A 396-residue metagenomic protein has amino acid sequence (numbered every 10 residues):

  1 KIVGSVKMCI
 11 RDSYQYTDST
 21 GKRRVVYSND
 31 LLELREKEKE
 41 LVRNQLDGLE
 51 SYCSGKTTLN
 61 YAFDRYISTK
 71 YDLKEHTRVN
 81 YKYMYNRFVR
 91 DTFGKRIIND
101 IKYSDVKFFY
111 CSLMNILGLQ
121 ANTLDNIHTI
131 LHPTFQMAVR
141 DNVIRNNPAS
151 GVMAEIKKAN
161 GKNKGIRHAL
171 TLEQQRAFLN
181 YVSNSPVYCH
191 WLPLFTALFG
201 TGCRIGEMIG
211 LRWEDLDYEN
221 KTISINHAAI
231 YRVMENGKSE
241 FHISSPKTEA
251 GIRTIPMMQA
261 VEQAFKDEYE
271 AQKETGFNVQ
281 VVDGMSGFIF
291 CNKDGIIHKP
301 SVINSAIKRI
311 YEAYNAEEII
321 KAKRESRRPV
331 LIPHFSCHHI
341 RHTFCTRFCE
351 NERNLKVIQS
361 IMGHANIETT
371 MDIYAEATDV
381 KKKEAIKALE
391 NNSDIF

Functional and structural regions predicted by a protein language model:
K7-S104, Q272-M285: N-terminal DNA-binding module of tyrosine recombinases/phage integrases
V25-V26, G55, I67-P148, I166 (+3 more regions): N-terminal core-binding DNA-recognition domain of tyrosine site-specific recombinases/integrases
D30, T222-S224, V233-M234, I243-D267 (+1 more regions): C-terminal catalytic core of Y-nucleophile DNA break-rejoin enzymes
I101, Q136-G161, K321-R328, K387: Short, charged hinge/linker segments at domain and secondary-structure junctions
A121, D125-T129, R140, I144 (+8 more regions): Basic, Lys/Arg- and aromatic-enriched nucleic-acid-binding interface segment
N180-W191, T201, I255, A271-Q280 (+3 more regions): Short, basic (Lys/Arg/His-rich) helix/loop patches that form interaction surfaces in the mid-to-C-terminal regions
N220, Y231-I252, Q259-V261, E274 (+3 more regions): C-terminal secondary-structure termini that scaffold catalytic or DNA-interacting sites
A229-Y231, T343, M362-K387: Catalytic-site neighborhood detector that most strongly recognizes the C-terminal catalytic loop/helix of tyrosine
